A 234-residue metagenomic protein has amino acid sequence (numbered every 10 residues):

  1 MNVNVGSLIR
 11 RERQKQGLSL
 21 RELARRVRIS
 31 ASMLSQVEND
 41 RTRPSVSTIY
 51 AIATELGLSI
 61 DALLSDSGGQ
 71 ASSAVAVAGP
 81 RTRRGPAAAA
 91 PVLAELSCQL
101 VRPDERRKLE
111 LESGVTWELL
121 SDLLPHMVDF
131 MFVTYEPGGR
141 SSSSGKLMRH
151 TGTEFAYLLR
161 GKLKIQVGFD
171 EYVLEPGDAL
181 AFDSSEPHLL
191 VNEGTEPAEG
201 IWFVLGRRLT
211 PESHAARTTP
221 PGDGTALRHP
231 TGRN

Functional and structural regions predicted by a protein language model:
S7-A24: Short basic helix-loop element that most often maps to the first helix and adjoining turn of HTH DNA-binding modules
R13, L23, T48-L56, A62-L64: Hydrophobic micro-packing sites on short alpha-helices
L58-V128: A short, N-terminal "cap"/entry segment at the start of jelly-roll beta-barrel domains of the cupin/DSBH fold
V115-T116, H126, P176, S184-T210: Ligand-binding loop in jelly-roll beta-barrel domains
P125-D129, R140-E154, E196: A short beta-loop-beta micro-motif enriched in histidine and acidic residues
F132-E136, M148-I165: Short, conserved beta-strand element in jelly-roll/cupin
G168-S184: Short acidic-glycine-tyrosine-enriched beta hairpin
E193, A198-N234: Double-stranded beta-helix
